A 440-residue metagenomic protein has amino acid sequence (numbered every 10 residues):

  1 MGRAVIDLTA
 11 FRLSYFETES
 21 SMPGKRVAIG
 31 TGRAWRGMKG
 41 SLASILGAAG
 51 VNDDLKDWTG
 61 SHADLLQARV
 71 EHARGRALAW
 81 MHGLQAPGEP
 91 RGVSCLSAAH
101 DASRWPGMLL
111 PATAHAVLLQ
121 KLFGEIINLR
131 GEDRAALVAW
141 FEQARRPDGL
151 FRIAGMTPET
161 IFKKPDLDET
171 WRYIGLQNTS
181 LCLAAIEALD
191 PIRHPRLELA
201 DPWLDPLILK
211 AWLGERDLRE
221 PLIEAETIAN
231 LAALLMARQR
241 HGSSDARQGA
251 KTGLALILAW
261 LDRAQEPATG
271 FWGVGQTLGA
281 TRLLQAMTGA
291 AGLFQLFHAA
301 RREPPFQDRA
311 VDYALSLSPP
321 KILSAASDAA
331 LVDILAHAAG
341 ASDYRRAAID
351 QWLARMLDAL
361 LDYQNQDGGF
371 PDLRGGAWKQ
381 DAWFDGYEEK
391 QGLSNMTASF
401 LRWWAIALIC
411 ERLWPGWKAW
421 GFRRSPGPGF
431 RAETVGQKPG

Functional and structural regions predicted by a protein language model:
A4-V5, T9: Intrinsically disordered, low-complexity segments enriched in serine/proline and basic residues
F11-S14: Intrinsic disorder
G24-Q143, E159-D245, G249-T252, A290 (+2 more regions): Terminal, non-catalytic domain-edge segments
I153-G155: Ordered alpha/beta subdomains of enzyme catalytic regions
R247-A300: Active-site cradle of extracellular carbohydrate-active enzymes
G279-L283, A314-I322: Solenoid-like repeat scaffolds
